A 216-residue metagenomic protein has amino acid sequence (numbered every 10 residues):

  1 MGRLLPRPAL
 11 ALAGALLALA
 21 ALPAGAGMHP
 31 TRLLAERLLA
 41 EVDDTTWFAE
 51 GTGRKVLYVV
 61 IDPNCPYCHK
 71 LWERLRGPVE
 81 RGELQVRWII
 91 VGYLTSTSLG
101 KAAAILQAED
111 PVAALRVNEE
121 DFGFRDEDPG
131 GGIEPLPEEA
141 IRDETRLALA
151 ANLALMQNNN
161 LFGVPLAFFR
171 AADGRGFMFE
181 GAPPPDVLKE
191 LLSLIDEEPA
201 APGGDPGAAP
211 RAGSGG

Functional and structural regions predicted by a protein language model:
M1-R7: Positively charged n-region of N-terminal signal peptides that target proteins for export
L4, L12-S98, A140-G163, G181-G216: Extracytoplasmic thiol/disulfide redox context detector
T95-V187: Thiol/selenol-based redox catalytic cores and closely related redox-interacting motifs
